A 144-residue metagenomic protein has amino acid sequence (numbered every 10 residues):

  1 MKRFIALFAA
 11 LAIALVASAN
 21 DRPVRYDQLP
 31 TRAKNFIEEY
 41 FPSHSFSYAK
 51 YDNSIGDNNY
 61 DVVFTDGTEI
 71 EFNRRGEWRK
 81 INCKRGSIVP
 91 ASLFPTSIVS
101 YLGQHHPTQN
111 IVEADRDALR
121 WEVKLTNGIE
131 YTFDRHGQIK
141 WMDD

Functional and structural regions predicted by a protein language model:
K2-F8: Sec-dependent signal peptide recognition, specifically the positively charged N-region followed immediately by
A10-S18: Hydrophobic h-region of N-terminal signal peptides that target proteins for export in Gram-negative bacteria
N20-D144: Interaction-mediating elements
